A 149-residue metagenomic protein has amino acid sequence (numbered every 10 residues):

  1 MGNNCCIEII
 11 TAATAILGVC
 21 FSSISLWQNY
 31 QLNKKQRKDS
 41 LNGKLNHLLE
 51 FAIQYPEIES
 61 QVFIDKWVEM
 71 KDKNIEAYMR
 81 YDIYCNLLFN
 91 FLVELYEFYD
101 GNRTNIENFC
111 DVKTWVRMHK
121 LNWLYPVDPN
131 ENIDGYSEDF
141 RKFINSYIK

Functional and structural regions predicted by a protein language model:
N3-I75: Membrane-proximal alpha-helical anchors
V68-K149: An amphipathic alpha-helical interaction surface
